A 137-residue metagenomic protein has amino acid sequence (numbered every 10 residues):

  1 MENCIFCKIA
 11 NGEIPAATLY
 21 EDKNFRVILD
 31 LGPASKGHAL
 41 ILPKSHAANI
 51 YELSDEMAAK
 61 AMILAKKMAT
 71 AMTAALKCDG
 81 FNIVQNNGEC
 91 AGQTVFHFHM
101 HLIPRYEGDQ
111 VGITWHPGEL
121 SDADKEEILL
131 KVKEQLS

Functional and structural regions predicted by a protein language model:
M1-S137: HIT superfamily nucleotide-processing domains
